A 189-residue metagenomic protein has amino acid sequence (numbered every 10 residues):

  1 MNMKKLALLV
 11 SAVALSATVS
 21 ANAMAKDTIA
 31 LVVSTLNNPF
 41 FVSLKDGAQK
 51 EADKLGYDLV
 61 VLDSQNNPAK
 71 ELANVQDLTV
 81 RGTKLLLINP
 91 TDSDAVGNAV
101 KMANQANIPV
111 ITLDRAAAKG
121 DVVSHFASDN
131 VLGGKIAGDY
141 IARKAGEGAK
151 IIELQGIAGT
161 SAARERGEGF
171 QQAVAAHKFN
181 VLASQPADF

Functional and structural regions predicted by a protein language model:
M1-M3: N-terminal secretory signal peptides that target proteins for export/translocation
K5-S11, L15, V19, A23-F189: A residue-level marker of the well-folded mature domains of exported/periplasmic proteins
